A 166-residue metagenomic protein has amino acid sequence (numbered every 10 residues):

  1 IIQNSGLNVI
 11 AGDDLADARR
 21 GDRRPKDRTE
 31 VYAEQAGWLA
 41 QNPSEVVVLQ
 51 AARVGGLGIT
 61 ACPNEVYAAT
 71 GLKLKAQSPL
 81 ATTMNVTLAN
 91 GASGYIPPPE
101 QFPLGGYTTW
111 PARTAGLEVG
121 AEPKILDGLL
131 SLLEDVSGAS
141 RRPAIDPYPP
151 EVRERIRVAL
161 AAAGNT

Functional and structural regions predicted by a protein language model:
I1-T166: Non-catalytic substrate/cofactor recognition surfaces at enzyme active-site rims
